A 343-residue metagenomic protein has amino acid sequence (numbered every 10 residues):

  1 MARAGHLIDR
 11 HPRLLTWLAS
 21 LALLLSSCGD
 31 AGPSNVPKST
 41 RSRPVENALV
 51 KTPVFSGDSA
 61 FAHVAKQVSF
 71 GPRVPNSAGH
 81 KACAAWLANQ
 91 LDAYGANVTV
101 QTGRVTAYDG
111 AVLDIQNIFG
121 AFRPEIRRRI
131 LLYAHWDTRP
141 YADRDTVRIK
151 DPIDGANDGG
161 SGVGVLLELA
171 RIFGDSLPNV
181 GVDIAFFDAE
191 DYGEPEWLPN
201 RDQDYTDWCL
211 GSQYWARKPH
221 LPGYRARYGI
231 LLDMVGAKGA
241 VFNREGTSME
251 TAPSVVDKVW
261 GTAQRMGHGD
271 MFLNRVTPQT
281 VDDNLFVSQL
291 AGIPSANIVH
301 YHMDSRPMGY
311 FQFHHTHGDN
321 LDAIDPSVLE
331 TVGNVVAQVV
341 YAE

Functional and structural regions predicted by a protein language model:
A2-W17: Bacterial N-terminal signal peptides that target proteins for export
L24-S27: C-terminal motif of bacterial Sec signal peptides marking the signal peptidase cleavage site
P33-P37, S42-C83, Y94, R306-A323: N-terminal capping segment at the start of a domain
A48-V54, S69-A78, V105-Y108, I149-G160 (+5 more regions): Second-shell loop/turn segments in exported
A65-K66, P72-E125: A non-catalytic alpha/beta surface segment that caps or lines the substrate-entry region of metallo-dependent hydrolase
K150-S254, Q279, D283: Acidic/histidine-rich catalytic neighborhood of metal-dependent amide-processing enzymes
Y228, V235-E343: Active-site-adjacent substrate-binding region of metalloamidase/peptidase-like peptide-processing proteins
